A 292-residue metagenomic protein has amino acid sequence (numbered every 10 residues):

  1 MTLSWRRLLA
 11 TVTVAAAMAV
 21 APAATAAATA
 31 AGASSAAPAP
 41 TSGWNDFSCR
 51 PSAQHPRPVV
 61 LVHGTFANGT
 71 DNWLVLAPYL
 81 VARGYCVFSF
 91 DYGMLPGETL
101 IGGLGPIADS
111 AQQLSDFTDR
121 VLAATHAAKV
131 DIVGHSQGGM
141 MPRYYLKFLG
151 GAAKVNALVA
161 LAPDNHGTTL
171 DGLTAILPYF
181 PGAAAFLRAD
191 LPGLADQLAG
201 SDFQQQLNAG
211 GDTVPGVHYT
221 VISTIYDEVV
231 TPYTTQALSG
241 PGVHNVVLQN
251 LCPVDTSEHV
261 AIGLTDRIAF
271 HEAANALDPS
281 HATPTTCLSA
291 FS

Functional and structural regions predicted by a protein language model:
M1-A30: Secretory targeting and sorting signals
A28-A53, A123, H166, D171-L191 (+3 more regions): Composition-driven, intrinsically disordered low-complexity tracts enriched in small residues
S34-P38, S42-K129, I176, F180-F186: Active-site catalytic motif of lipid deacylating hydrolases and related acyltransferases
P51-H55, V81-A82, A124-T125, V133-G134 (+3 more regions): Extracellular/periplasmic catalytic domains that process cell-envelope and extracellular macromolecules
V62-H63, V87, A108-N208: Serine-dependent carboxylesterase/thioesterase catalytic core of lipase-like alpha/beta-hydrolase/SGNH enzymes
G64-N68, G93-G97, H135-M140, P163-T168 (+2 more regions): Solvent-exposed loop/turn segments at secondary-structure junctions within structured extracellular/periplasmic domains
L194-V230: The feature captures the conserved acid-bearing segment of alpha/beta-hydrolase catalytic domains
P215-S292: C-terminal catalytic-base region of ester-bond hydrolases, centering on the histidine of the charge-relay
